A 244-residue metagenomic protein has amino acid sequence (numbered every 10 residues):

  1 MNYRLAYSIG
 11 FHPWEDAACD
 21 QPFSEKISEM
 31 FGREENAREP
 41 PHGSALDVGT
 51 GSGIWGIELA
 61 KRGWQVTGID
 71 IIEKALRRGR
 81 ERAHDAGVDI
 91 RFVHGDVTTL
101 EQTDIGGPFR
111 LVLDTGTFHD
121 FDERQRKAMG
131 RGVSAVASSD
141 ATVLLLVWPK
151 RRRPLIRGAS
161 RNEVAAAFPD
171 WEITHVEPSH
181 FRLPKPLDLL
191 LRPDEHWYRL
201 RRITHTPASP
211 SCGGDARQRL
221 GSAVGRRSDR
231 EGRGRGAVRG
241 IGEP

Functional and structural regions predicted by a protein language model:
M1-L46, S52-G107, F121-V136, A141-P244: Class I (Rossmann-like) S-adenosyl-L-methionine-dependent methyltransferase catalytic domain, capturing the SAM-binding
R110: Σ70-family region 2.3-2.4 aromatic/basic alpha-helix that recognizes the −10 promoter and nucleates DNA melting
L113: A conserved beta-strand element that flanks and buttresses the S-adenosyl-L-methionine
G116-D120: Short catalytic micro-motifs in class I SAM-dependent methyltransferases
